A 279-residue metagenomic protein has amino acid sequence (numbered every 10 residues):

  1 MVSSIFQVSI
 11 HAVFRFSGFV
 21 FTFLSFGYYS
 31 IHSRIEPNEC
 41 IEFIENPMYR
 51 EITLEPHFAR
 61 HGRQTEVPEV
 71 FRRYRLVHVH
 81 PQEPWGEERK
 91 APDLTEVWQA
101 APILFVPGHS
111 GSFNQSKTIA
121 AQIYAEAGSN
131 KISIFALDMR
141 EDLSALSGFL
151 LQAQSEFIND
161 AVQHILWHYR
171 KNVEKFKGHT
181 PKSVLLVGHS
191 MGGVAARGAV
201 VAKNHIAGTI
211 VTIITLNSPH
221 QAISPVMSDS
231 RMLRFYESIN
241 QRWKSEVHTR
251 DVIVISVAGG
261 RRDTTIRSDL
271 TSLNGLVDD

Functional and structural regions predicted by a protein language model:
M1-L143, S147-F149: Flexible, membrane-associating and regulatory peripheral segments of lipid-active enzymes
H11-Y28, I253-I255, G259-D279: C-terminal catalytic-base region of ester-bond hydrolases, centering on the histidine of the charge-relay
Y29, Q64, E88, S190 (+3 more regions): Compositionally biased, intrinsically disordered low-complexity regions
F71, L76, H179, V277-D278: Short glycine-aromatic motifs
L104-P107, F135-L146, L150-T265: Serine-dependent carboxylesterase/thioesterase catalytic core of lipase-like alpha/beta-hydrolase/SGNH enzymes
Q115-S116, G198, P225, T271: Short, function-defining helix-loop hinge/capping sites that tune catalysis or transport
T118-A125, F157-D160, V211-N217, S272-L276: Amphipathic alpha-helical scaffolding segments
E126-I132, I206-A207, V277-D278: Structural alpha-beta junctions
